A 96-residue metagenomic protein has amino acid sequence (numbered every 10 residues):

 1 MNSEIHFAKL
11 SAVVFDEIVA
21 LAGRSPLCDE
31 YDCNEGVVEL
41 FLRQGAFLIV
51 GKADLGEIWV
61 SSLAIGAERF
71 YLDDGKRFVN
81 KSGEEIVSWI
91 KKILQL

Functional and structural regions predicted by a protein language model:
M1-L96: N-terminal intrinsically disordered, cationic/polar leader segments that include organellar targeting peptides
